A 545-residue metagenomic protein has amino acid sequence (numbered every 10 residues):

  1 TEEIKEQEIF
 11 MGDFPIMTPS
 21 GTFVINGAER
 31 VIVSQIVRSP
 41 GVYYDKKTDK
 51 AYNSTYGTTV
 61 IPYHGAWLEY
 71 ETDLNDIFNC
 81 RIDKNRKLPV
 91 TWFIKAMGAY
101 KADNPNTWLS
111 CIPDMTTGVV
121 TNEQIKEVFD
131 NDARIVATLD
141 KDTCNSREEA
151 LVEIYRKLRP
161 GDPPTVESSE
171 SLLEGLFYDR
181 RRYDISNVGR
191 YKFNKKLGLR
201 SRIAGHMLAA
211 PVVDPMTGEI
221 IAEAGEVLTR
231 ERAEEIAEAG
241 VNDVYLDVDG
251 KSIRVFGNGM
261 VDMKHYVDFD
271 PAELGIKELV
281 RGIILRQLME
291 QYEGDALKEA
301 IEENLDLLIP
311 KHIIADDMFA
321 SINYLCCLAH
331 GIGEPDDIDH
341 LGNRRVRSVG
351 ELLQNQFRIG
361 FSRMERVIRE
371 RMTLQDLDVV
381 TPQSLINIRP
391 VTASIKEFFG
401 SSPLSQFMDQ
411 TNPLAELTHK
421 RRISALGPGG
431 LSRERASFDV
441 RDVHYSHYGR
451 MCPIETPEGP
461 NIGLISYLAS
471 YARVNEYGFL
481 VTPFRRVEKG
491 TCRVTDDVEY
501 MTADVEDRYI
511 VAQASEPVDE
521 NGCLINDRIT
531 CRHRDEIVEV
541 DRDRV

Functional and structural regions predicted by a protein language model:
T1-A415, K420-S424, A469-V545: N-terminal non-catalytic structural scaffold regions of very large proteins
V212, P453-I454: Hydrophobic beta-strand positions
R422-P453: Flexible, glycine/threonine-enriched loop-and-boundary segments that flank and lead into catalytic domains of large
E455, S466-A469: Active-site proximal loops enriched in glycine and acidic residues that flank catalytic Cys/His/Asp and coordinate
